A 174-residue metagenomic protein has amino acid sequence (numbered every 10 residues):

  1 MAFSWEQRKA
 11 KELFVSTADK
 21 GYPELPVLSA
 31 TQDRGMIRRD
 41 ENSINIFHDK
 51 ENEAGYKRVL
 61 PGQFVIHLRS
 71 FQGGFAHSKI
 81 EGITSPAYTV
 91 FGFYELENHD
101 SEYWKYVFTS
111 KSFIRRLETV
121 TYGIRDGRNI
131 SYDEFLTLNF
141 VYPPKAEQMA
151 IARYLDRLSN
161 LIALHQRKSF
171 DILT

Functional and structural regions predicted by a protein language model:
M1, K50-E53, I124: Short, solvent-exposed loop/turn positions at domain surfaces that link secondary-structure elements or cap domain
M1-E6, L138, P144-T174: Amphipathic alpha-helical segments with low aromatic content
M1-Y22: Non-catalytic DNA-recognition/assembly elements of restriction-modification systems
Q32-N45: Short, basic/aromatic beta-hairpin or loop at an interaction surface
N42-S43, A54-K111: A short beta-sheet element
I83-T89, I124-A146: A short glycine-rich beta-alpha junction/loop motif
